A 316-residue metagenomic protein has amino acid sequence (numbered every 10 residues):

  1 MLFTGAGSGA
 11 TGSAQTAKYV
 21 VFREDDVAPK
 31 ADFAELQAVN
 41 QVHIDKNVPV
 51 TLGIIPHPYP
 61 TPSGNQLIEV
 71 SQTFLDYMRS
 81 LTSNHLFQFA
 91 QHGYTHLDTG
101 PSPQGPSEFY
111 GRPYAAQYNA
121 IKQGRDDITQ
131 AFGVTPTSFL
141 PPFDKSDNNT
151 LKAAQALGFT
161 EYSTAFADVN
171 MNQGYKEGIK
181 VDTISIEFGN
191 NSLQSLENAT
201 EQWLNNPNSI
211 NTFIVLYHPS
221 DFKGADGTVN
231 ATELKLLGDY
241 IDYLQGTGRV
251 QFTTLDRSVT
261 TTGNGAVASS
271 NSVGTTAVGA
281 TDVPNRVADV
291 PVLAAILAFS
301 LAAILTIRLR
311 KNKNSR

Functional and structural regions predicted by a protein language model:
L2-F3, E161-D168, Y217-G279: C-terminal domain-boundary segment and adjacent tail
G9-L86, D127: Active-site beta->alpha N-cap acidic-glycine motif
T16-V20, I44-T51, S83-Q88, A131-S138 (+3 more regions): Loop/turn elements at helix/coil->beta-strand transitions in domains of secreted/extracellular proteins
E24-D26, L52-P56, Q91-G93, L140-F143 (+2 more regions): A cross-domain feature marking catalytic cores of carbohydrate-active enzymes and several ubiquitous metabolic/repair
A34-V39, E69-T82, N148-N149, S163-Y175 (+1 more regions): Alpha-helical scaffolding within the catalytic cores of extracellular/periplasmic polymer-degrading hydrolases
E108-I184, L236: Catalytic domains of cell-wall/extracellular-matrix polysaccharide-remodeling enzymes, centered on de-N-acetylation
T281-I296: Juxtamembrane/start-of-transmembrane alpha-helix segments at the extracytoplasmic/lumenal side of membrane anchors
S300-R316: C-terminal membrane-anchoring or membrane-association module
